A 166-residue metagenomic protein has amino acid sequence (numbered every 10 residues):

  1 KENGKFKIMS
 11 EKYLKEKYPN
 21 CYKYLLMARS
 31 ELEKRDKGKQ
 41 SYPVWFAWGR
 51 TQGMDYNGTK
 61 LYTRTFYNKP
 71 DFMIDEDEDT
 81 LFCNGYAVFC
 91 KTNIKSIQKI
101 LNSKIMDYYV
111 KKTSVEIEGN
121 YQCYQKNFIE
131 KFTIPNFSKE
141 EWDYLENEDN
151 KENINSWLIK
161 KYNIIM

Functional and structural regions predicted by a protein language model:
K1-Y144, K151-N163: Polybasic, glycine- and aromatic-enriched phosphate-binding surface used to engage nucleic acids
